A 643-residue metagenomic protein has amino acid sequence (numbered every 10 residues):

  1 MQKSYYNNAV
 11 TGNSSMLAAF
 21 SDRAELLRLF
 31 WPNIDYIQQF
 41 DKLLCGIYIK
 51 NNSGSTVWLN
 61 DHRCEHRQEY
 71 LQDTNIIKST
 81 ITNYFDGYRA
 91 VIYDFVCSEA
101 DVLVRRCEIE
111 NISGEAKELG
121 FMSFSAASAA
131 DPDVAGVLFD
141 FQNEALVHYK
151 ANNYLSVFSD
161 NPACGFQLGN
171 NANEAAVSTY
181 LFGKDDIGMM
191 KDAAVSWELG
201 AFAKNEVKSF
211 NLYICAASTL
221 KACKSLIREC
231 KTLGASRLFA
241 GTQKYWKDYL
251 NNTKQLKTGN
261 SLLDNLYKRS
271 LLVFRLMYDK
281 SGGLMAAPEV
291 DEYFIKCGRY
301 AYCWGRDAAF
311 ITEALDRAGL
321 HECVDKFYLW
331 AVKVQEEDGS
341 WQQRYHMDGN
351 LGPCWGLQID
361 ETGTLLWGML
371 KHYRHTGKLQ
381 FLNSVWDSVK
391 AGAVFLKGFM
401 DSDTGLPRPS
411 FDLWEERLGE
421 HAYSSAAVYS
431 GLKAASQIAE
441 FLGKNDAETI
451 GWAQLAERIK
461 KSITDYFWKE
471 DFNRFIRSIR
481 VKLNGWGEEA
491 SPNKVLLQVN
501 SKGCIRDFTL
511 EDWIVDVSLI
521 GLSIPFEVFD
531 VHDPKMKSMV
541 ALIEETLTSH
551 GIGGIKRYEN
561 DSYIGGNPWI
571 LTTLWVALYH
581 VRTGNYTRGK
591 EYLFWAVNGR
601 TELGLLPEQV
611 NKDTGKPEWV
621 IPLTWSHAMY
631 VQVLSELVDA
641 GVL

Functional and structural regions predicted by a protein language model:
M1, T82, D86-D186, A193-S196 (+1 more regions): Polysaccharide-binding surfaces and accessory modules of carbohydrate-active proteins
M1-L44, Y300, I311, P353-H375 (+3 more regions): C-terminal capping/lid segments that line or modulate ligand- or cofactor-binding pockets
M1-N7, T219-A222, L233-Y300, K326 (+1 more regions): Low-complexity, Ser/Thr/Pro/Gly-enriched N-terminal "stalk/linker" regions
M1-Y84, V147-A175, Q243-G259: An extended acidic
Q68, K117-L119, L199-K221: Short Pro-Gly-centered flexible turn/kink motifs
E110-N111, Y300-S402, S425-L432, S626-V638: Aromatic-rich carbohydrate-recognition surfaces in CAZymes
F158-Q167, N171, H421-A426, I450-L571: Extended ligand-binding clefts on enzyme/binding-domain cores
A163, K257-G283, A331, Q335-S340 (+6 more regions): Active-site acid/base region of carbohydrate-active enzymes
